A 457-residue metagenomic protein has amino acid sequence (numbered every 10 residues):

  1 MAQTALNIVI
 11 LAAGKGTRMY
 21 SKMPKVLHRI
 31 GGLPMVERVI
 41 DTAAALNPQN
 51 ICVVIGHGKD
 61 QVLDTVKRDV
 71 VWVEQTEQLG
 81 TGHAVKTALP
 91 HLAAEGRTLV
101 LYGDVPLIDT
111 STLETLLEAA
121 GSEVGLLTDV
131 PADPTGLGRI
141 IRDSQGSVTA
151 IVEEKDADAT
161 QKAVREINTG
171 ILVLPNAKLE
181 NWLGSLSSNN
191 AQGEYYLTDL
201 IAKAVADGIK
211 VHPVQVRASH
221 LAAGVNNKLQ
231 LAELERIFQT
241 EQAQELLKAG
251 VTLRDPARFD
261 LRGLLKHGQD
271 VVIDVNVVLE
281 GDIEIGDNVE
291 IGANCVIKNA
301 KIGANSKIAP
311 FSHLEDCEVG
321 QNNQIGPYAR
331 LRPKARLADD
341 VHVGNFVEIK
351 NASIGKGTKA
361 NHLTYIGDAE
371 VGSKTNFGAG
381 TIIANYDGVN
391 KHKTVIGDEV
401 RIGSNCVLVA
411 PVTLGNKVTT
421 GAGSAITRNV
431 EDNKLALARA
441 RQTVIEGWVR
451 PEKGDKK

Functional and structural regions predicted by a protein language model:
M1-N7, L33-E118: Conserved N-terminal catalytic core of the sugar/cofactor nucleotidyltransferase
M1-S21: N-terminal nucleotide-binding beta1-loop-alpha1 segment
I30, L101, A436: Catalytic metal- and UDP-sugar-binding loop of GT-A-like glycosyltransferases, i.e., residues flanking the conserved
D60, R68, I108-A191: Conserved core of the sugar-phosphate nucleotidyltransferase
V148-Q239, Q244: Catalytic-core segments of class I nucleotidyltransferases/pyrophosphorylases that form NMP-activated intermediates
N168-L172, G263, H392, A410: Glycine/small-residue-rich pyrophosphate-binding loop that anchors the diphosphate of NDP-sugar donors
A206-H313, N322-Q324: Extended, small-residue-rich solenoid/repeat segments and analogous flexible loops that form exposed scaffolds
K307-K457: Glycine-rich hexapeptide-repeat left-handed beta-helix
